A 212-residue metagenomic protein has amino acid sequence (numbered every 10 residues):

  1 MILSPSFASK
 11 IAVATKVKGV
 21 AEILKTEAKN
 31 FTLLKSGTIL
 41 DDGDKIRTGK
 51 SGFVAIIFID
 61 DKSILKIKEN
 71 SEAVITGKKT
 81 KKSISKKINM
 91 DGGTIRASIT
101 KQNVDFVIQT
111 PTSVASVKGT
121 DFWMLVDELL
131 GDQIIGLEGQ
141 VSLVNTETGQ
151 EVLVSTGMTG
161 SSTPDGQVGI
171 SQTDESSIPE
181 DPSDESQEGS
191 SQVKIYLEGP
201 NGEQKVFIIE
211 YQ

Functional and structural regions predicted by a protein language model:
M1-K10, N30-S36, G49, A55-S63 (+3 more regions): C-terminal interaction modules
S9-T26: Short N-terminal segments immediately surrounding and downstream of signal-peptide cleavage
K25-N30, K35-G37, D42-G43: N-terminal "first-domain core" detector
D44-T48: A short, solvent-exposed beta-strand micro-motif common in secreted/extracellular proteins
F53-V104, T110, K118-T120: Contiguous beta-sheet cores, especially beta-hairpins with glycine/small-residue-rich turns and Gly-(small hydrophobic)
V114: Active-site-proximal inter-transmembrane loops
